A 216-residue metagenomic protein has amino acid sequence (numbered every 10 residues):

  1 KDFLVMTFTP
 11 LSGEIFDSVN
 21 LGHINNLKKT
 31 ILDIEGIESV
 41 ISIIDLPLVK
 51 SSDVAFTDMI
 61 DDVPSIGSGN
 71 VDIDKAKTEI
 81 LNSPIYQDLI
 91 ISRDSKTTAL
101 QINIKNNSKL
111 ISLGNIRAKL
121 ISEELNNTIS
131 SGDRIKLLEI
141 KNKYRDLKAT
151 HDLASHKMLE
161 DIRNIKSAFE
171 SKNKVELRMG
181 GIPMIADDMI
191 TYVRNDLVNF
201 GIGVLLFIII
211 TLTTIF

Functional and structural regions predicted by a protein language model:
K1-V49: Extracytoplasmic/periplasmic
F3, E35-S51, K77, Q87-D88 (+1 more regions): Short beta-strand elements
L4-S12, D58, I135-L147: Acidic/histidine-rich, surface-exposed loop or edge segments in extracytoplasmic proteins
V5, P10-S12, I43-M59, S83-Q101 (+1 more regions): Short beta-strand/turn "edge" motifs
F16-V19, D53, S112-L113: Short, glycine/acidic-enriched capping/hinge loops at junctions between secondary-structure elements
N20-L21, N25, K50-S68, I190-V198: Charged, often glycine-rich, active-site loop that binds/positions anionic groups
T30-V40, V49-K50, I66-N70, L110 (+1 more regions): Short helix C-cap/helix-to-loop transition motifs enriched in small/turn-promoting residues
G69-I215: Extracytoplasmic
